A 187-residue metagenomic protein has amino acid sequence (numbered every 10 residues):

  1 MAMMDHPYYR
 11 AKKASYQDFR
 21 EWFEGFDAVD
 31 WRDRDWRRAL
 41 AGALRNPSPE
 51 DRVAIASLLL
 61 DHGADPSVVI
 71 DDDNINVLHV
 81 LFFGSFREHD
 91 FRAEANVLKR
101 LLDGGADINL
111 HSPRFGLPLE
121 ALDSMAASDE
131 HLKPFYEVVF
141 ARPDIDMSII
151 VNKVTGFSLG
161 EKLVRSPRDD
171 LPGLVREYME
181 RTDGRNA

Functional and structural regions predicted by a protein language model:
A2-H6, G104, A127-A187: Ankyrin-repeat-protein effector appendages
A2-R10, D30-N46, V68-R87, H111-A126 (+1 more regions): Ankyrin-repeat boundary/"N-cap" motif
R10-F19: Short helix-adjacent coil turns
Y16-Q17, R34, A106: Intrinsically disordered, low-complexity segments enriched in glycine and mixed charged residues
R20-A28, A54-D65, A95-I108, F135-M147 (+1 more regions): Ankyrin repeat domain, specifically the short helix-to-loop turn at the C-terminus of the second helix of each repeat
P47-E50, A64, L101, A127-E130: Alpha-helix capping and inter-helical loop/turn segments
